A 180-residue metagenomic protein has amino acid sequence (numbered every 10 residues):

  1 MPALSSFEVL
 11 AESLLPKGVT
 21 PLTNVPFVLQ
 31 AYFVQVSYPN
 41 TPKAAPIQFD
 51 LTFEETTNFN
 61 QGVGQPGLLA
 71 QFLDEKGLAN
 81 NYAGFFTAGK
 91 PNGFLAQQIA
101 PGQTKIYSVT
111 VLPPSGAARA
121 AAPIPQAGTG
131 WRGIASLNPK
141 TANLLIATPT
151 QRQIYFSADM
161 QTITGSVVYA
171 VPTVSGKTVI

Functional and structural regions predicted by a protein language model:
M1-E12, P46-E55, Q61-L68, G102 (+1 more regions): Conserved long hydrophobic alpha-helices within structured protein cores
M1-S37, V168-I180: Beta-sheet-dominated interaction scaffolds and their linkers
E12-S13, V28, T52-N58, L112-A117 (+1 more regions): Short regulatory "switch" loops immediately downstream of catalytic or recognition motifs within protein catalytic
T23-F33, F86-Q97, I124-I134: Glycine-rich, flexible loop segments associated with nucleotide phosphate handling
N24, Q30-N58: Asparagine-centered strand-capping/turn motif at beta-strand->loop junctions
K43-A45, N58-N60, A118, L144-I146: Intrinsically disordered, low-complexity acidic/polar segments
T57-P125: Intrinsically disordered, low-complexity Pro/Gly/Ser/Thr-rich segments with frequent PxxP/GP/PP motifs and embedded
K105-I180: Terminal connector regions
